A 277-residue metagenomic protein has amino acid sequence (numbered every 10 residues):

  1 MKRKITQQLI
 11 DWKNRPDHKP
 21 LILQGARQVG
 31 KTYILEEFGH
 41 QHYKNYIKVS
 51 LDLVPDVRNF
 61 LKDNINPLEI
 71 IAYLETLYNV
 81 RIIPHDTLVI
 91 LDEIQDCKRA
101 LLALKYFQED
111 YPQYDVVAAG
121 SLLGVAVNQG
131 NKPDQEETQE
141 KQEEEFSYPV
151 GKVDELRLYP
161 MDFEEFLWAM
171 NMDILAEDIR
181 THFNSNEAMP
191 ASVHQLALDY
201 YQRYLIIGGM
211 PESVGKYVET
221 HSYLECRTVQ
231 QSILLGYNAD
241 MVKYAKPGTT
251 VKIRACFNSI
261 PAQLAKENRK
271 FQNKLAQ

Functional and structural regions predicted by a protein language model:
M1-P16: Pre-Walker A adenine-sensing motif
L23: Hydrophobic anchor at the beta1->P-loop junction of P-loop NTPases
K31: Conserved lysine of the Walker
I34, F38: Hydrophobic positions on the alpha1 helix immediately C-terminal to the Walker A/P-loop
L53-H85: Short glycine-rich substrate-engagement loop in P-loop NTPases that contacts/grips substrate
I90, D115-S121, R157, F166: Structural recognition of the conserved hydrophobic beta-strand(s) that form the central parallel beta-sheet of P-loop
G124-D154, L167-M172: Short regulatory helix/loop adjacent to the ATP-binding pocket of P-loop NTPases
W168-Q277: Interdomain hinge/linker elements that couple catalytic modules in large macromolecular machines
